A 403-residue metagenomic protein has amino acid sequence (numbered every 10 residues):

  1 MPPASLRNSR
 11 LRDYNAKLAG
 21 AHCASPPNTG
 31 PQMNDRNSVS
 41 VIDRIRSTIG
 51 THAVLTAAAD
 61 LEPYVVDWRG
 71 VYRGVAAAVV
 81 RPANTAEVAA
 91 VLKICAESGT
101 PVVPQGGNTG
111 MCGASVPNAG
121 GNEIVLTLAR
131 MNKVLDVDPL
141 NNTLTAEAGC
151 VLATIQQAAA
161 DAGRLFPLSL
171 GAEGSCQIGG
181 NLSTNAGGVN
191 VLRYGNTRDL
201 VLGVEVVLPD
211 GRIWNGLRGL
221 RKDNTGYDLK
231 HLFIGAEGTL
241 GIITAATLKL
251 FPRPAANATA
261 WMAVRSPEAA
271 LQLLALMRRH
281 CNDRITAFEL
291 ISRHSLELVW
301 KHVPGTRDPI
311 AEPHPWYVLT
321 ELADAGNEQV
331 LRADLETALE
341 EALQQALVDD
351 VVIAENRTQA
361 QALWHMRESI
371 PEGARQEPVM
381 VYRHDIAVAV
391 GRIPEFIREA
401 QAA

Functional and structural regions predicted by a protein language model:
Y14, N28-A403: Noncatalytic alpha-helical scaffold of FAD-dependent oxidoreductases
